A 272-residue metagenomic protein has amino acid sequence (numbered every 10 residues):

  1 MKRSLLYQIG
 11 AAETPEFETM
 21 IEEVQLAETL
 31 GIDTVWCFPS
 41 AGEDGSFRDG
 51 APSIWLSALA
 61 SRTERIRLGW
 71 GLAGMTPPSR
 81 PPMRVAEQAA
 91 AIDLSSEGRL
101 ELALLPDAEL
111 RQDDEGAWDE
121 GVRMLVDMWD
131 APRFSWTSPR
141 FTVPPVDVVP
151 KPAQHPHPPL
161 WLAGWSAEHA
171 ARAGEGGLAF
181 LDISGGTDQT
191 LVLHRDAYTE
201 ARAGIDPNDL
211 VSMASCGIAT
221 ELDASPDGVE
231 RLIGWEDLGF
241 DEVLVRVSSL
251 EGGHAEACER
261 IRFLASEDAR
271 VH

Functional and structural regions predicted by a protein language model:
M1-I32, E101, D182-S184, D188-T199 (+1 more regions): C-terminal amphipathic alpha-helical "assembly" element that mediates oligomerization/partner interfaces or acts as
M1-R67, P158: N-terminal beta1-alpha1-beta2 module of alpha/beta enzyme domains
L5-E18, G71-M83, Q154-G164, A219-P226: Active-site mouth loops of central-metabolism enzymes
G31, R62-R65, S96, G174-L181 (+1 more regions): Glycine-enriched alpha-helix->loop->beta-strand junction motifs that scaffold or abut catalytic
T34-L59, G74-T76, A108-D113, I183-Q189 (+1 more regions): Glycine-rich, proline-tolerant flexible connector loops at the mouths of alpha/beta enzymes
R67-G71, E101: A short, GP-enriched loop/loop-strand-helix hinge that lies immediately N-terminal to, or at the N-terminal rim
P78-L178, Q189-D196, E200, G204-D209: Internal, glycine-rich beta/alpha segment that forms the wall or movable "lid" of small-molecule/cofactor binding
